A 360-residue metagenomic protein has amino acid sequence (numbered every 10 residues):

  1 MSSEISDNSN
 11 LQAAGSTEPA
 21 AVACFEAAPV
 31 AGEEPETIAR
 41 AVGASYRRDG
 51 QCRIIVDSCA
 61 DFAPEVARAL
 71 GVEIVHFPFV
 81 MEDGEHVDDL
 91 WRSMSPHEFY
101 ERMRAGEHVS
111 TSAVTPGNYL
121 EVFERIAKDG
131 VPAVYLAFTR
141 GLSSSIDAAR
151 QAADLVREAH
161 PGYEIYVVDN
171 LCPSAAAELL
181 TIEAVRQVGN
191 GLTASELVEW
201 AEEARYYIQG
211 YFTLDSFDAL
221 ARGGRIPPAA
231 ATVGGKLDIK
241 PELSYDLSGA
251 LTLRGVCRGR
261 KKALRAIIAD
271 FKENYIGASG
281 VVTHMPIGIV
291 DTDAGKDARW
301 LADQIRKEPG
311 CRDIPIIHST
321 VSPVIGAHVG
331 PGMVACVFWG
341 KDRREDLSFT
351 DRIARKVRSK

Functional and structural regions predicted by a protein language model:
M1-P19: N-terminal acidic, proline/glycine-rich, low-complexity intrinsically disordered segments
G32-G50, C59-A69, E73, P78 (+5 more regions): Mixed-charge interfacial surface used for oligomerization/domain docking and macromolecular partner engagement
C52, V131-Y135, M285-I287: Generic beta-sheet signal
R53-N118: N-terminal glycine-rich anion-binding loop in soluble enzyme alpha/beta folds
V56, A137, D291: Short beta-strand/turn micro-motifs composed of small residues that flank or help shape donor/cofactor-binding pockets
E101-R102, G106, G130-Y135, R157-V168: Glycine/charged-rich beta-loop-alpha catalytic/anionic-binding loops adjacent to active sites
R104-Q151, V198: Glycine-rich phosphate- or other oxyanion-binding loops that anchor nucleotides, phosphorylated ligands
